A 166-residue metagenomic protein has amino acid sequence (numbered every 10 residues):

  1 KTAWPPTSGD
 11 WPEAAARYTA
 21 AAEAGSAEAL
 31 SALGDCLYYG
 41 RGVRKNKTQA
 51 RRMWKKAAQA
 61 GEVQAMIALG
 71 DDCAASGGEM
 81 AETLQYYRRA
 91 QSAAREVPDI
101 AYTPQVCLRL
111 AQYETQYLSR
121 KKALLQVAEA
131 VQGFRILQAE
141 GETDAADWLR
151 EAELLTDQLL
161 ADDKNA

Functional and structural regions predicted by a protein language model:
K1-A3, A32-Y39, A68-S76, C107-E114: Hydrophobic face of amphipathic alpha-helices that form TPR/SEL1-like repeat modules and related alpha-solenoid
A3-P5, Y18, A24-S26, Y39-R41 (+5 more regions): Short helix-capping/linker turns of helical repeat alpha-solenoids
S8, R44, S76-G77, Y117 (+1 more regions): Structural motif corresponding to the intra-repeat A-B loop/turn of tetratricopeptide repeats
A21, C36, A57, D72 (+3 more regions): TPR/TPR-like alpha-solenoid repeats
E23, Q59, Q91-S92, V131-A139: Amphipathic alpha-helical segments of tetratricopeptide repeats
E28, Q64, Q105, D144-D147 (+1 more regions): Residue register of alpha-helical TPR repeats
